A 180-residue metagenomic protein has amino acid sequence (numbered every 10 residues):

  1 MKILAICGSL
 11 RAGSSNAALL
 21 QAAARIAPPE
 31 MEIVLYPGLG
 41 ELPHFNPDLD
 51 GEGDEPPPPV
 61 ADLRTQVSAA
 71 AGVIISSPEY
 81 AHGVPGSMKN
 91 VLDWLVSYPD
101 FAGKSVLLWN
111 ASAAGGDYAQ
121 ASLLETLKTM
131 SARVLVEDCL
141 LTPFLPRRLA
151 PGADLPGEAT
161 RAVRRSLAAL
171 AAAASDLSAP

Functional and structural regions predicted by a protein language model:
M1-S77, G83-D93, S97, A153-P180: N-terminal beta1-alpha1-beta2 submodule of the flavodoxin-like/Rossmannoid cofactor-binding fold
K104-F144, E158-R161: Short, glycine-/small-residue-rich phosphate/pyrophosphate-handling segment
P143-P151: Internal, active-site/partner-interface "lid" segment
